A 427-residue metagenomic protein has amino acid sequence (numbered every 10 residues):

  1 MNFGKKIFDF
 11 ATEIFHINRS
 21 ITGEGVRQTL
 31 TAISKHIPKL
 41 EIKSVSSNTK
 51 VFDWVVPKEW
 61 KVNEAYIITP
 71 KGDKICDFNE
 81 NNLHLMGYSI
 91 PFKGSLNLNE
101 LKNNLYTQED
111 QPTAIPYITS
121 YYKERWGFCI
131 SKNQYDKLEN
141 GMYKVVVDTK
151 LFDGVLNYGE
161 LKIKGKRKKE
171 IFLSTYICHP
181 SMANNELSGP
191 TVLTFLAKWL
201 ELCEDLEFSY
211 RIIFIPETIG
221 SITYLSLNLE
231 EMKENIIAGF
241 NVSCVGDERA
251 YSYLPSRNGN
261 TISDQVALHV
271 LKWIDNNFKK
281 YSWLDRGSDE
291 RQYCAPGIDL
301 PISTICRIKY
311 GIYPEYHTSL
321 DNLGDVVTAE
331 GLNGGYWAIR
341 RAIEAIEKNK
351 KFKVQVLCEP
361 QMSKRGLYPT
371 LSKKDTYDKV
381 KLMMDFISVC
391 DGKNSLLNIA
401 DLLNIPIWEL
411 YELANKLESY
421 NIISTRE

Functional and structural regions predicted by a protein language model:
M1-E427: N-terminal hydrophobic/helix-forming segments and targeting peptides
